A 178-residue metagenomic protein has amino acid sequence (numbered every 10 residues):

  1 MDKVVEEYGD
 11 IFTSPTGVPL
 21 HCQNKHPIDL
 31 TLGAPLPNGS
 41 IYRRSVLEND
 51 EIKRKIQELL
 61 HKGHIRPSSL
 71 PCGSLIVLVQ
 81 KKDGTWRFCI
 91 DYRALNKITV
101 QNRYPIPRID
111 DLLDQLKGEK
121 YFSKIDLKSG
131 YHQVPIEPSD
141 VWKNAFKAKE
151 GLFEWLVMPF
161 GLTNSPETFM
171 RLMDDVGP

Functional and structural regions predicted by a protein language model:
M1-P178: Retroelement reverse transcriptase polymerase core
